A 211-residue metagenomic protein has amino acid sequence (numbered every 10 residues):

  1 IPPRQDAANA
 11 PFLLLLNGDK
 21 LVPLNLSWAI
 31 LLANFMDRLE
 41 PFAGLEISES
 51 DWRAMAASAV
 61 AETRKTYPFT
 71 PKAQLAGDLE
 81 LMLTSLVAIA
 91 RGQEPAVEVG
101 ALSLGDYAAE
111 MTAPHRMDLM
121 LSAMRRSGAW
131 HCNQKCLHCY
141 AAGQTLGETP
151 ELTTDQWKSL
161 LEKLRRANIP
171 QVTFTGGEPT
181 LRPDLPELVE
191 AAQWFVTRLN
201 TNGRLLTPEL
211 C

Functional and structural regions predicted by a protein language model:
I1, A7, D37-P41: Terminal accessory carbohydrate-recognition/targeting modules of carbohydrate-active enzymes
I1, L15, I30, I47 (+4 more regions): Weak global preference for isoleucine
I1-P2, L79: Eukaryotic partner-binding/assembly regions in large regulatory complexes
P3-I30: Short alpha-helical segments that sit at the start of domains
Q5-D6, L14, G44, P71 (+3 more regions): A generic alpha-helix propensity feature with a strong bias for hydrophobic helices
K20, L24-L119: Long, charge-rich, low-complexity alpha-helical segments
Y67, G77-L81, S85, P95-L210: Conserved alpha-helical substructure of the radical SAM core
